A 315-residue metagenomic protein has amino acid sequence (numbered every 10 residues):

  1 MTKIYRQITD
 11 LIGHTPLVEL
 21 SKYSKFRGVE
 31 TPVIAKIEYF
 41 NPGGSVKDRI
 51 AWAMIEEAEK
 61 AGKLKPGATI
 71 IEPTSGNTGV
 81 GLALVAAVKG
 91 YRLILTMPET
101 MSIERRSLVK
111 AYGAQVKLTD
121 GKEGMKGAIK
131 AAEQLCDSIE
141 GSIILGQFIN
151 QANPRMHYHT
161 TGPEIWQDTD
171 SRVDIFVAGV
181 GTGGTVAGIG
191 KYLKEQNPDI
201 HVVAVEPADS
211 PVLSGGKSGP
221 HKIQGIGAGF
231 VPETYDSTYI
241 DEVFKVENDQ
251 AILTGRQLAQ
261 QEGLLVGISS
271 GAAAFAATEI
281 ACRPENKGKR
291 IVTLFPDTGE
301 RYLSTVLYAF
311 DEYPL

Functional and structural regions predicted by a protein language model:
M1-L315: PLP-dependent amino-acid enzyme catalytic core
